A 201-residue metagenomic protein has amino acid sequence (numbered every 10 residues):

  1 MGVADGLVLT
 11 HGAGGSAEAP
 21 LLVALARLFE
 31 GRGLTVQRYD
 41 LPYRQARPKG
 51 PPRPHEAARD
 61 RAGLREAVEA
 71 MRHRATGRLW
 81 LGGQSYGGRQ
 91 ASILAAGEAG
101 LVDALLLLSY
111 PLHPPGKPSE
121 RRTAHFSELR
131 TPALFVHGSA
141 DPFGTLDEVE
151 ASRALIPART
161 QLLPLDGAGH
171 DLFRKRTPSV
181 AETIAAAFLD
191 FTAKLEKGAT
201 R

Functional and structural regions predicted by a protein language model:
M1-R78, F173-R174: Serine-hydrolase catalytic machinery in alpha/beta-hydrolase-like enzymes
L22, R122, T131, T145-R153: Short alpha-helix in the alpha/beta-hydrolase fold that links the catalytic acid
L64-E128: Primarily recognizes the serine-hydrolase "nucleophile elbow" in alpha/beta-hydrolase and SGNH/GDSL folds
L129-R130, F135-H137, D141: Short beta-strand/loop motif that positions the catalytic acidic residue of the alpha/beta-hydrolase fold
S139-G144, D171: Acidic catalytic loop of the alpha/beta-hydrolase fold
L155-D171: Catalytic histidine neighborhood in serine/cysteine hydrolases with alpha/beta-hydrolase-type architecture
A168-E182: Catalytic histidine-centered segment of alpha/beta-hydrolase-like enzymes
